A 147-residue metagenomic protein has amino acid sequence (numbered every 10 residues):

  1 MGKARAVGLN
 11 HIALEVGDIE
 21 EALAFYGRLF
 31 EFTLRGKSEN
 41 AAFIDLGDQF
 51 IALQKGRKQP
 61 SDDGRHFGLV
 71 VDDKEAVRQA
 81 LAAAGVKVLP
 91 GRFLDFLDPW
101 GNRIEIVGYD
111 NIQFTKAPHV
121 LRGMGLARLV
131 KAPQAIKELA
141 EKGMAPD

Functional and structural regions predicted by a protein language model:
G2-K3, A82-D147: Vicinal oxygen chelate
A4-V7, A13-I51: Core segments of cupin and vicinal oxygen chelate
L9-G17, D45, K58-A84, V88 (+2 more regions): Vicinal oxygen chelate
E15, A52-L53, F67, L129: Short, flexible segments with low predicted structural confidence
Y26, R57, L81, P118: Short, flexible helix/strand-to-coil boundary loops that buttress conserved ligand/catalytic motifs in alpha/beta
F32-G64, R103-N111: Conserved short beta-strand elements that form part of the metal-binding/catalytic scaffold of enzyme active sites
A52, E75-V77, F114: Residue-level signal for secondary-structure boundary sites
